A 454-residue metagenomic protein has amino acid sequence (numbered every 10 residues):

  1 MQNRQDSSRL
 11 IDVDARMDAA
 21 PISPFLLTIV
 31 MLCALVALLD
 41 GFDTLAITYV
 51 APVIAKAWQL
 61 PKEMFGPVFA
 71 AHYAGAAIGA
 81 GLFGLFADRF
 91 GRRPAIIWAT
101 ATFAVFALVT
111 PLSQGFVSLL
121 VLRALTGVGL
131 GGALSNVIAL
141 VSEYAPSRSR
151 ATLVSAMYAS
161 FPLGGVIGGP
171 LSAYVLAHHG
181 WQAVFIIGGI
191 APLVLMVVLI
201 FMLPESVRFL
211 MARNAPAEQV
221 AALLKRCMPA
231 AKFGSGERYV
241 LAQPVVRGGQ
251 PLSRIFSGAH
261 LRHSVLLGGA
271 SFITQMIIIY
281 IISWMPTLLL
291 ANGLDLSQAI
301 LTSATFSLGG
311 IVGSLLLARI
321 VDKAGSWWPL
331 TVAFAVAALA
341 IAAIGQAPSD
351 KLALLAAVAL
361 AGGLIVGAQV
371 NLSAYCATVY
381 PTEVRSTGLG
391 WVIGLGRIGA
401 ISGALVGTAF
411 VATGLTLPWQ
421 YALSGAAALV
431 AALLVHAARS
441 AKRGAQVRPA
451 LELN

Functional and structural regions predicted by a protein language model:
M1-A19, L203-A259, Q446-N454: Intracellular cytosolic loops and amphipathic helices of Major Facilitator Superfamily
I47-T48, F256-S314: Extracytoplasmic gate region of multi-pass secondary transporters
Q59, G91, L112-S118, P146 (+2 more regions): Helix-breaking motifs and short loop linkers at transmembrane-helix boundaries and internal kinks in secondary membrane
I78-V117: Conserved MFS/SLC helix-loop-helix module at the cytosolic interface between two early adjacent transmembrane helices
R89-A99, K323-F334: Cytoplasmic membrane-interface "Motif A"-like loop-to-helix N-cap segments of 12-TM Major Facilitator Superfamily
L122-A159: Cytoplasmic helix-loop-helix junction between adjacent transmembrane helices in 12-TM secondary transporters
F161-A212: Helix-loop-helix hairpin linking two adjacent transmembrane segments in secondary transporters
A177-G189, V411-A426: A membrane-interface helix-boundary motif in multi-pass transporters
